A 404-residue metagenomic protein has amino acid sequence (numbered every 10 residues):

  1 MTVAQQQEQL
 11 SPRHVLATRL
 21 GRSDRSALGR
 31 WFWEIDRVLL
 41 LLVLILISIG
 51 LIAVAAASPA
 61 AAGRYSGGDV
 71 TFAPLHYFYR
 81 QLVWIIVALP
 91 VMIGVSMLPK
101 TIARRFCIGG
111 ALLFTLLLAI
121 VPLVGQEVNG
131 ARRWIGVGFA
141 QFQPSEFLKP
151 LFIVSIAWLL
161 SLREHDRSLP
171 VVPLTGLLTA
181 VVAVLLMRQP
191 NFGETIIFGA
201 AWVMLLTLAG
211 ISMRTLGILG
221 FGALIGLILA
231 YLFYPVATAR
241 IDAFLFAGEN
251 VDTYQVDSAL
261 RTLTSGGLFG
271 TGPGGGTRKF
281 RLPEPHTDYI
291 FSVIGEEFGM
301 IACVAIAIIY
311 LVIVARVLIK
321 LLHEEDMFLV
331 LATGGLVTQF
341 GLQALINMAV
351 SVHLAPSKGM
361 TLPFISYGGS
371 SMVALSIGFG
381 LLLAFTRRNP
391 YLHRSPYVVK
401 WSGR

Functional and structural regions predicted by a protein language model:
M1-L20, M348-R404: A juxtamembrane structural motif centered on a specific transmembrane helix
L20-A27, V70-P74, G176, V251 (+4 more regions): Juxtamembrane loop-helix boundary motifs flanking transmembrane segments in multi-pass membrane proteins
L28-V43: N-terminal membrane topogenic signal
L40-S48, I52-A56, A62-Q255, S292-V350 (+2 more regions): Hydrophobic alpha-helical transmembrane segments of multi-pass inner membrane proteins, especially in bacterial systems
G138-L148, R188-P190, G267, T271 (+1 more regions): Glycine/serine-rich anion-binding loops at beta->alpha junctions that coordinate negatively charged ligand groups
N191-I196, G270-G275, P285-T287, V304 (+3 more regions): Transmembrane helix boundary and interhelical junction motifs in multipass membrane proteins
A259-L260: Alpha-helical transmembrane segments of integral membrane proteins, especially multi-pass inner/plasma-membrane
G267-I301, L321, F328: Long extracytoplasmic/lumenal interhelical loops at the membrane interface of multi-pass membrane proteins
